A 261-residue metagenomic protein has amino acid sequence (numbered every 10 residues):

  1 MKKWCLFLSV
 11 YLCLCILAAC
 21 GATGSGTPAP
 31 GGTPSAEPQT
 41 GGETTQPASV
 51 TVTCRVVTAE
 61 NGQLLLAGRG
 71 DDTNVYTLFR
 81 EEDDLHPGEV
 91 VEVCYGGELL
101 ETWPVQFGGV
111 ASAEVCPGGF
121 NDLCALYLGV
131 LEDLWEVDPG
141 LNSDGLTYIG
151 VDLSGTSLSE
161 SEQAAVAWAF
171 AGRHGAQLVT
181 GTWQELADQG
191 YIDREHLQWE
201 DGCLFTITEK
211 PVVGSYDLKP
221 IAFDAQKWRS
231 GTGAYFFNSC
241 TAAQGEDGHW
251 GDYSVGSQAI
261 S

Functional and structural regions predicted by a protein language model:
M1-F7: Positively charged n-region of N-terminal signal peptides that target proteins for export
C15-A19: C-terminal motif of bacterial Sec signal peptides marking the signal peptidase cleavage site
G21-A22, G26, G31, G41-G42 (+5 more regions): Flexible low-complexity loop/turn motifs enriched in small/helix-breaking residues
Q46-T53, A234-N238: Short coil-to-beta-strand transition motifs
G97-G119: OB-fold/S1-family single-stranded nucleic acid-binding modules
F237-S261: Short beta-strand edge/turn micro-motifs at domain boundaries
